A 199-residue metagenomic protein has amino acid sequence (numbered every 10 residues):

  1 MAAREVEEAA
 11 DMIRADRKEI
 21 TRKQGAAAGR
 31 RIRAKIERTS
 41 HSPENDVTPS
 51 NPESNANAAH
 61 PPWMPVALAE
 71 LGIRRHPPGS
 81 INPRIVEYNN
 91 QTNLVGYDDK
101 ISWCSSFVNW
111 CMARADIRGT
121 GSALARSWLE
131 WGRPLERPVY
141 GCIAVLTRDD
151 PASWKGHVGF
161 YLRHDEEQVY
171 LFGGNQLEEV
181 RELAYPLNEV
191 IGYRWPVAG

Functional and structural regions predicted by a protein language model:
M1-M64: Cell-wall glycan-active module
G25, W63, C104-F107, R137 (+1 more regions): Generic hydrophobic secondary-structure packing signal
E37-A115: N-terminal capping segments
A59, A113, I117-R181: ...with weaker cross-activation on analogous glycine-rich loops/strands in unrelated enzymes
M64, V169, V190-I191: A broad, low-specificity signal marking well-ordered, structured residues that form hydrophobic/aromatic
R181-L187: Short amphipathic beta-strand/extended segments with alternating polar/hydrophobic composition
N188-G199: Low-complexity, Gly/Ser/Thr/Pro-rich intrinsically disordered linker/tail segments
